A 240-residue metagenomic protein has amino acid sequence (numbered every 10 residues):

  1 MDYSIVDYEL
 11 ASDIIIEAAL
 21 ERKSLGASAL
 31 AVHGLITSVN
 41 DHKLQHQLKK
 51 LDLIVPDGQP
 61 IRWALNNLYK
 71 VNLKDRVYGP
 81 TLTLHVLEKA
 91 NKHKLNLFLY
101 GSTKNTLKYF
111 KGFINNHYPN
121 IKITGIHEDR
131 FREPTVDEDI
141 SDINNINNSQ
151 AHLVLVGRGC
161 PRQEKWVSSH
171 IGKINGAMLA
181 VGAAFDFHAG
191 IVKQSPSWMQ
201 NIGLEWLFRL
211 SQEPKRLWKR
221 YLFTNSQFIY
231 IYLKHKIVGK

Functional and structural regions predicted by a protein language model:
M1-V77, T81: N-terminal nucleotide/polyanion-binding subdomain common to many enzyme families
S24, L95, I174-A177: A short helix->loop->beta-strand "cap" motif at the edges of active sites that frequently abuts
H46-K50, E164-A183: A short, gly/pro- and small-residue-rich
P60-L68, Q194-K240: A transmembrane-helix-recognition feature enriched in membrane-embedded lipid enzymes and envelope glyco-/phospholipid
I61-W63, R162, A184-A189: Short gly/pro/ser/thr-enriched loop/turn and capping motifs at secondary-structure boundaries
R62, N66-N145, S149: Conserved beta-alpha
E128-P134, G176-Q212: Short, flexible loop segments at boundaries between secondary-structure elements
I146, Q150-L155, G159-C160: Proline-aspartate-enriched helix->loop->beta-strand connector
